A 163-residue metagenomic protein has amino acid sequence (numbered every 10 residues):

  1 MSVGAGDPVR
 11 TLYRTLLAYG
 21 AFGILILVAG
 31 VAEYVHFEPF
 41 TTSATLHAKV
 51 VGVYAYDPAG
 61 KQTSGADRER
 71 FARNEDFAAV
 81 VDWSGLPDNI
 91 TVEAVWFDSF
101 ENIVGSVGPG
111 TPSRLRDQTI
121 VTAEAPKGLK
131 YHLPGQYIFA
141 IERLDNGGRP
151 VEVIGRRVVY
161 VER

Functional and structural regions predicted by a protein language model:
M1-Y13: N-terminal Lys/Arg-rich, disordered targeting/topogenic segments
T15-E33: Hydrophobic membrane-insertion alpha-helices, especially the h-region of bacterial N-terminal signal peptides
Y34-D76, E162-R163: Short, compositionally biased P/S/T/A/G/V-rich stretches that sit at domain boundaries
D76-S84: Short edge beta-strand/loop segments characteristic of extracellular beta-sandwich folds
W83, R149-R163: Short beta-strand elements
A94-D98, I141-R143: Conserved aromatic beta-strand anchor motif in extracellular beta-sandwich/beta-rich domains
V104-D117, G155-V158: Solvent-exposed serine/threonine-rich low-complexity stretches and specific carbohydrate-binding patches
P112-G147: Short, solvent-exposed, Trp/other aromatic-anchored flexible loops in extracytoplasmic proteins
